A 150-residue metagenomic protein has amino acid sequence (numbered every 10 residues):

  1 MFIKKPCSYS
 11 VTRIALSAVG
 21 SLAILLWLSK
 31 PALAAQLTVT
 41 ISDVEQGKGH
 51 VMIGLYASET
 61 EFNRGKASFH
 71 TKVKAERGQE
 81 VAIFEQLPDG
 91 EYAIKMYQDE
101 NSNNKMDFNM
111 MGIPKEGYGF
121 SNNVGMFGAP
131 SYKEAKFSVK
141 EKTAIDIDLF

Functional and structural regions predicted by a protein language model:
M1-T12: N-terminal secretory signal peptides that target proteins for export/translocation
R13-W27: Bacterial N-terminal signal peptides
L28-A34: Sec/Tat signal peptide C-region and signal peptidase I cleavage site
L37-D43: A short, amphipathic beta-strand motif
G78, I83, P88-E91: A glycine-anchored, Pro-Gly-centered beta-turn/N-cap motif
Y92-M96: A short tyrosine-centered beta-strand micro-motif
N101-D107: Acidic, glycine-anchored loop motifs typical of Ca2+
E116-F150: Extracellular beta-sheet/turn segments enriched in Thr/Pro/Gly and aliphatic residues
